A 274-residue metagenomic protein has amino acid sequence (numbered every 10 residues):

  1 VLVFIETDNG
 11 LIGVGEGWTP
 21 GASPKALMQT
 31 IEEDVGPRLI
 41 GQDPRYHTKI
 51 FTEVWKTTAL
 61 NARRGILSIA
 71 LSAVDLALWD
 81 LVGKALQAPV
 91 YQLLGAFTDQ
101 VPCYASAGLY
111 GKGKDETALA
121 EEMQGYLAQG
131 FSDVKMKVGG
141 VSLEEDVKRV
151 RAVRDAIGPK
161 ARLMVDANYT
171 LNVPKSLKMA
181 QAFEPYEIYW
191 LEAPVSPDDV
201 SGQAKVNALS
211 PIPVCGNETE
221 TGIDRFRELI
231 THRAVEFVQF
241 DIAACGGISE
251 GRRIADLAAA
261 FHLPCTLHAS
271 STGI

Functional and structural regions predicted by a protein language model:
V1-F4: Short, Gly/Pro- and small/polar-rich lid/capping loops
E6-A85: Metal- or metallocofactor-binding catalytic centers and their adjacent structured scaffolds across diverse enzyme
N9, P89-G111, R149, A156-R162: N-terminal small/glycine-rich loop or linker at the start of catalytic domains across soluble metabolic enzymes
P89-L93, A118-G125: Short, charged beta->alpha transition segments
A107-A120, L143: Active-site beta->alpha loop and helix N-cap motifs at the rims of alpha/beta catalytic domains
E122-K137: Catalytic domains of carbohydrate-active enzymes, especially glycoside hydrolases
M136, V141-S271: Catalytic core of soluble alpha/beta enzymes
